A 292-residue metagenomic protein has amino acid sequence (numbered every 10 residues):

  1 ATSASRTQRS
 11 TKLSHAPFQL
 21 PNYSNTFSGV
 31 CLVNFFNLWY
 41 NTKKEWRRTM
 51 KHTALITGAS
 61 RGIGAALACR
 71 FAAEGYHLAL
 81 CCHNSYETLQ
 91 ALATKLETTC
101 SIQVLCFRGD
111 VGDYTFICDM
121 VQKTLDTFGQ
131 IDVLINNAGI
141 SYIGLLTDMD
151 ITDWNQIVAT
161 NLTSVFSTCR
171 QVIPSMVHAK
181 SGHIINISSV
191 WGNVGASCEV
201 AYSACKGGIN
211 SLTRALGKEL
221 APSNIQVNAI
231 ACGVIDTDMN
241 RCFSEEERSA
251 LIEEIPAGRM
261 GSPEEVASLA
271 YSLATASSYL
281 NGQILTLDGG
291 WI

Functional and structural regions predicted by a protein language model:
S60-R61: Conserved glycine-rich cofactor-binding loop
L145-L146, D153-V158, E247, L251: Substrate-binding pocket helix/loop in short-chain dehydrogenase/reductase
F166, R259-L287: C-terminal substrate-recognition "lid" of short-chain dehydrogenase/reductases
C169, C205, T213: Active-site helix of classical SDR
P174, K218-P222: Alpha-helical segment proximal to the catalytic Tyr-Lys
S189: Residue(s) in the substrate-gating loop at a strand-loop-helix junction that position the organic substrate next
A221, Q226, L280-G282: Short, small/polar-rich loop/turn modules that mediate ligand/substrate recognition or access, typified
